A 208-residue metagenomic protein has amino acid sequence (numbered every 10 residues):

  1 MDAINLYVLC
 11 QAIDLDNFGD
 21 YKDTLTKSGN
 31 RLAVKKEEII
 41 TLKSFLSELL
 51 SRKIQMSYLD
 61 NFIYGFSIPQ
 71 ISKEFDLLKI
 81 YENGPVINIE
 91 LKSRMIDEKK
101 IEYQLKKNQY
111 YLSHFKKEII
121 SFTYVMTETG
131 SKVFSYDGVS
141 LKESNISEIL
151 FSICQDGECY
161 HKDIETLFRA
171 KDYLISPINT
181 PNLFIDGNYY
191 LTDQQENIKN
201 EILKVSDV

Functional and structural regions predicted by a protein language model:
M1-R169: Accessory nucleic-acid engagement/destabilization modules that flank
F62, D207-V208: Generic beta-sheet signal
R169-D207: N-terminal pre-P-loop "Q-motif" helix
